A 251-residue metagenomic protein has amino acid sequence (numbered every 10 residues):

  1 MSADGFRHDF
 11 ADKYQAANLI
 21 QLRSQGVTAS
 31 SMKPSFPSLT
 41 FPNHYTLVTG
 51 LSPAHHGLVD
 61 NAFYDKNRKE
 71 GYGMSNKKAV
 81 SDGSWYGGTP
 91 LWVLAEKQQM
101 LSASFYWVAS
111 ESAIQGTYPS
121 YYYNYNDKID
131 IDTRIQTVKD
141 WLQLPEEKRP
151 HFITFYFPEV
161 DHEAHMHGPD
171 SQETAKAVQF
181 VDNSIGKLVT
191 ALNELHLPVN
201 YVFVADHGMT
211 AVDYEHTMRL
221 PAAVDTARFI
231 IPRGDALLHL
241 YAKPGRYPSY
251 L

Functional and structural regions predicted by a protein language model:
M1-L251: Feature captures the catalytic ectodomains and active-site-proximal regions of enzymes that hydrolyze or transfer
